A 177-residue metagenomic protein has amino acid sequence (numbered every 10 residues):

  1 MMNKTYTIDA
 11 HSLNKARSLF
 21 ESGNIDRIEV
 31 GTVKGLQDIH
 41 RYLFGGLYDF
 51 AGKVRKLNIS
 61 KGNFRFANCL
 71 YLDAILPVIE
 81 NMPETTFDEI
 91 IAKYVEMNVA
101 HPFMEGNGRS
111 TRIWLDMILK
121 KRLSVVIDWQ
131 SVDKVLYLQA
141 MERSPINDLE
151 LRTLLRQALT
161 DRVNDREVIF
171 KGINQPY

Functional and structural regions predicted by a protein language model:
M1-Y177: FIC/Doc superfamily catalytic core
